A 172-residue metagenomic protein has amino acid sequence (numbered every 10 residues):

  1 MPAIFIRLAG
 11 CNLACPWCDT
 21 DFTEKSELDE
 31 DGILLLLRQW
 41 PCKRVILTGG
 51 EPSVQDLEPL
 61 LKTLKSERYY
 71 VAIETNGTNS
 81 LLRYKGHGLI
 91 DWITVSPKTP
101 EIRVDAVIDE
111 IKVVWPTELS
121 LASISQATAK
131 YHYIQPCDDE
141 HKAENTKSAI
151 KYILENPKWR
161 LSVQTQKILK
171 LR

Functional and structural regions predicted by a protein language model:
M1-P2, I108: A structure-centric signal for secondary-structure junctions around beta-strands
P2-L89: Conserved Radical SAM active-site core
S53-R172: Conserved AdoMet/S-adenosylmethionine-binding subsite of the radical SAM
